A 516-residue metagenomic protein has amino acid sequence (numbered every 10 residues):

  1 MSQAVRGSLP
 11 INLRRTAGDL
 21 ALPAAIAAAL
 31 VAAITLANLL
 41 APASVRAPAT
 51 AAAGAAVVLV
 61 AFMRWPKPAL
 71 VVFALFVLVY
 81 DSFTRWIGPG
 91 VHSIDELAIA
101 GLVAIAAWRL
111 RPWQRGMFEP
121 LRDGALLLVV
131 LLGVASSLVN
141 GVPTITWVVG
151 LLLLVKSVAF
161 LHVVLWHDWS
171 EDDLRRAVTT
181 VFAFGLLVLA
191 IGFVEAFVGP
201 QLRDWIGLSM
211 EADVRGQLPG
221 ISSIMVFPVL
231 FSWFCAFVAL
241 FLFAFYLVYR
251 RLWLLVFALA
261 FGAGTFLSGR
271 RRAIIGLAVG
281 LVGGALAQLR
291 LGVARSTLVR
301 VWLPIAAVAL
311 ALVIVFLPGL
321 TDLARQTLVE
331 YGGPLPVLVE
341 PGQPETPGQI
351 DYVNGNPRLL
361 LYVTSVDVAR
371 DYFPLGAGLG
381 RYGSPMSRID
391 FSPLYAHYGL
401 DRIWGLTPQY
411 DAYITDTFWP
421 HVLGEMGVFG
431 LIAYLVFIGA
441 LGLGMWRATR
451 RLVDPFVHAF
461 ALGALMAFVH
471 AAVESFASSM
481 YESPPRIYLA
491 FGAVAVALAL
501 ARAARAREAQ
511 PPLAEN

Functional and structural regions predicted by a protein language model:
Q3, L22, A28-V31, G54-V57 (+6 more regions): Alpha-helical transmembrane segments of multi-pass inner-membrane proteins
D19, A190, A196-G199, L267 (+3 more regions): A membrane-periplasm/extracellular boundary helix in multi-pass inner-membrane enzymes that assemble envelope glycans
T35-A47, I87-H92, P143-L152, M225-S232 (+3 more regions): Helix-loop-helix junctions and helix-breaking kinks within/between transmembrane helices of multi-pass membrane
V58-V155: N-terminal hydrophobic segments of proteins, predominantly signal-anchor/transmembrane helices of inner/organellar
M63-P68, W108-G124, A244-V256, L291-V301 (+1 more regions): Membrane-interface helix-loop-helix junctions at transmembrane boundaries of multi-pass membrane enzymes, predominantly
A69-L70, M117-V130, V164-V194: Interfacial loop-to-transmembrane-helix boundary motif in multi-pass membrane proteins
L202, G348-V363, D371, L375-M426: Long extracytoplasmic/lumenal interhelical loops at the membrane interface of multi-pass membrane proteins
L259-F261, Y413-T417, H421-G424, F437 (+2 more regions): Loop-to-helix entry and N-terminal half of a specific, functionally important transmembrane alpha helix in multi-pass
